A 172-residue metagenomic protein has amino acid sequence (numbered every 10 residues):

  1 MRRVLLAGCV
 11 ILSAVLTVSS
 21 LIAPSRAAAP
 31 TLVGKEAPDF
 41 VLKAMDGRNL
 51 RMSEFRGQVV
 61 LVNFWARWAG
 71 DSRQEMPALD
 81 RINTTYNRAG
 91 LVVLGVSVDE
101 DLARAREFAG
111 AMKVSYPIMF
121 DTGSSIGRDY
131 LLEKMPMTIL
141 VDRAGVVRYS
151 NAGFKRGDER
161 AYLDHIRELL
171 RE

Functional and structural regions predicted by a protein language model:
M1-D39, R160-L163, E172: N-terminal targeting signals for export/organelle localization
V33-G34, D39-V60: A short beta-strand-turn-helix
F40, F55, F64-W65, F108 (+2 more regions): Conserved hydrophobic/aromatic "anchor" residues that stabilize well-ordered secondary structure elements
Q58-V60, F64-W68, K134: Short pre-active-site segment immediately N-terminal to redox-active cysteine/selenocysteine motifs in thiol-based
Q58-V60, G90-V92, P117: Structural signature of beta-strand start/N-cap positions in the alpha/beta core of ABC transporter nucleotide-binding
L61-N63, V93-G95, I139-L140: Hydrophobic beta-strand core positions in alpha/beta domains
R73-M112, T122-D129, D164: Structural microenvironment flanking redox-active thiols in thiol-disulfide oxidoreductases
E107-S115, D121-E168: Thiol/disulfide oxidoreductase modules built on the thioredoxin-like
